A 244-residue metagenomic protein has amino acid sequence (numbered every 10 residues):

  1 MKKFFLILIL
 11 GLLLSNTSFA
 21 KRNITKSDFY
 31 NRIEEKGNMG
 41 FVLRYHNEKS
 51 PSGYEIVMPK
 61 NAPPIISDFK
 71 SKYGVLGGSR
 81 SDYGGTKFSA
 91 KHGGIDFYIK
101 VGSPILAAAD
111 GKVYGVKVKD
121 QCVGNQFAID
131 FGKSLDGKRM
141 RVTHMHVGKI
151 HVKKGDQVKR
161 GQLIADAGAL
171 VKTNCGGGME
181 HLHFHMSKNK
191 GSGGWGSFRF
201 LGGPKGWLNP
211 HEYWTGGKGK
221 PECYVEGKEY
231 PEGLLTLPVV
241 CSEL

Functional and structural regions predicted by a protein language model:
F4-L13: Sec-dependent N-terminal signal peptides
N16-A20: Sec/Tat signal peptide C-region and signal peptidase I cleavage site
K21-N125, S134, R160, A169 (+2 more regions): Surface-exposed, glycine-biased beta-strand/turn segments
H92, A107-K154, L170-H183: Zn2+-dependent peptidoglycan hydrolase active-site motif and core
G102, G132-S134, S187-G191: Solvent-exposed coil/turn segments that connect beta secondary-structure elements in extracytoplasmic/periplasmic
M145, H183-G219: Short peripheral tails and domain-boundary helices/loops at the edges of structured domains
